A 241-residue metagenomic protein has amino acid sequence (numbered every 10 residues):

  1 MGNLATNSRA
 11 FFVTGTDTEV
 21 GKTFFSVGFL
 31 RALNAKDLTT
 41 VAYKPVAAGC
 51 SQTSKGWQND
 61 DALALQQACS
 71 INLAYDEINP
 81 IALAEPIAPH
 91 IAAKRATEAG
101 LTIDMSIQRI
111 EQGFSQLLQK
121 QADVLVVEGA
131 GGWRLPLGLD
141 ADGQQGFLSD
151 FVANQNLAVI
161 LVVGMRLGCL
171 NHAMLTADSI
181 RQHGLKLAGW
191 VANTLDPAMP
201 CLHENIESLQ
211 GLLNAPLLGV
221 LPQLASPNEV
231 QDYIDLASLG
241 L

Functional and structural regions predicted by a protein language model:
G2-A5, A177-L241: C-terminal lobe/tail of nucleotide-utilizing enzymes
L4-S8, F24-D104, Q108, G113-L117: N-terminal phosphate/diphosphate-binding loop that engages ATP/GTP or pyrophosphate donors across diverse enzyme folds
F12-S26: Glycine-rich phosphate-binding P-loop
K44, I160-V163, A188-T194: Short internal beta-strands
I103-S106, I110-Q144: Switch II (G3) loop of P-loop NTPases
G132-R134, N156-A173: Conserved Switch II/interswitch segment of TRAFAC-class P-loop GTPases
D140-M165: Inter-motif core of Ras-like GTPase G domains
D140-S149, M174-A177, L202-E207: Charged helix-capping and loop-helix junction motifs
